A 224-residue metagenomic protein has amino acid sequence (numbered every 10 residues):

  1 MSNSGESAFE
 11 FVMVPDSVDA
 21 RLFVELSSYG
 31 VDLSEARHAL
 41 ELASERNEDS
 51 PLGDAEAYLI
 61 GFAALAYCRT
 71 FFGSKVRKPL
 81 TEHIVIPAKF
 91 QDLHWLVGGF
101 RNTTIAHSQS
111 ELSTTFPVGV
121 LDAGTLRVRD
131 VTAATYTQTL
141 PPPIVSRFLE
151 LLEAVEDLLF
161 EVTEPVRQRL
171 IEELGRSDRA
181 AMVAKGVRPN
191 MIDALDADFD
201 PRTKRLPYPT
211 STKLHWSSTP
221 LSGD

Functional and structural regions predicted by a protein language model:
M1-L96, E111-D224: Amphipathic alpha-helical interface segments
G99-A106: Long, charged low-complexity segments
